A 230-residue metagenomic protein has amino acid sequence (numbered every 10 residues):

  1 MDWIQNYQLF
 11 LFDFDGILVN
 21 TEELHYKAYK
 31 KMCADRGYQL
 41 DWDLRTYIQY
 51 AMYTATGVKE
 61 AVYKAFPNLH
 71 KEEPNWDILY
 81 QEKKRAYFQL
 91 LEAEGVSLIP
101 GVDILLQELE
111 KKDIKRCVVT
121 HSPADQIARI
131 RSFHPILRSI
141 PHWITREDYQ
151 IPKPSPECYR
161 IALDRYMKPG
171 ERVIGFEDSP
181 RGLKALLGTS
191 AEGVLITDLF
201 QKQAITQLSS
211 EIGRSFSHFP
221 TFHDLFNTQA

Functional and structural regions predicted by a protein language model:
M1-Y7, Q107, P123-A124, A128-A230: Asp-based, Mg2+/Mn2+-dependent phosphohydrolase catalytic module
W3-P100: N-terminal helical cap/lid subdomain that shapes the substrate entry/recognition surface in HAD-like hydrolases
N6, Q89-V118, A124: Short, acidic loop-to-helix structural element flanking the phosphoryl-transfer center in phosphate-processing enzymes
D13, I17, T120, D178: Conserved G/P- and acidic residue-centered "switch" motifs that form tight phosphate/ATP-binding loops in soluble
A34, E110, L187: Anion (oxyanion) recognition and catalysis
Q39, K115, E192: Residue-level detector of anion-binding/catalytic polar loops
P74, I78, A93-P100, H121 (+3 more regions): Residues at secondary-structure transition points
